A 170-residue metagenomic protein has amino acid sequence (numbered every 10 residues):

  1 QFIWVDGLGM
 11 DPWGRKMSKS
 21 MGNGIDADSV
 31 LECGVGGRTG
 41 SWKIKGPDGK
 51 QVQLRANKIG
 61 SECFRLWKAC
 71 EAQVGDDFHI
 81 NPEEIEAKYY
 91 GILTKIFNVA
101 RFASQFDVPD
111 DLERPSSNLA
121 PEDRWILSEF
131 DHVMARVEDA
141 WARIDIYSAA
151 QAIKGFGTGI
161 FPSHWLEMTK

Functional and structural regions predicted by a protein language model:
Q1-K170: Long, charged, mostly alpha-helical binding arms that flank functional sites
